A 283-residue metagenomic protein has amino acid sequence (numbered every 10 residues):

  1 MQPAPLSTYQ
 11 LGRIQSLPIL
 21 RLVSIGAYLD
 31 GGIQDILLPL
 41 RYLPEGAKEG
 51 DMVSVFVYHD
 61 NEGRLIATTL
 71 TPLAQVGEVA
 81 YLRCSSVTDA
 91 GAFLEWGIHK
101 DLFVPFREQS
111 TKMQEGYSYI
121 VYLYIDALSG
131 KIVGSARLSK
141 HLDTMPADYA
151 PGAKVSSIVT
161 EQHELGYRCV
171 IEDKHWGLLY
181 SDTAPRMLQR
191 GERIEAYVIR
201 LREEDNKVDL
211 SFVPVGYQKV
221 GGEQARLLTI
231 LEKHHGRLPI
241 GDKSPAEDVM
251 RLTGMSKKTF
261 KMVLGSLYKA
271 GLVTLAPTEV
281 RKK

Functional and structural regions predicted by a protein language model:
M1-K283: Single-stranded RNA-binding regions, centering on S1/OB-family and related RNA-binding modules
